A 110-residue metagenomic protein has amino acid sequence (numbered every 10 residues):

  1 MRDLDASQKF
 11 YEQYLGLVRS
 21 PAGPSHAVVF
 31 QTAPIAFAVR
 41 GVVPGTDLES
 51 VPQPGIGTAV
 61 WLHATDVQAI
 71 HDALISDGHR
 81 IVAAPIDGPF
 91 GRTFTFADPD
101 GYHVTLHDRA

Functional and structural regions predicted by a protein language model:
M1-L4: Conserved beta-strand-loop-alpha-helix junction that forms the acyl-donor binding cleft
A6, D66: Charged catalytic carboxylate motif
S7-E12, L74, G101: Conserved active-site tyrosine of GNAT-family acetyltransferases
V18-H63, A69-A97, D108-A110: Vicinal oxygen chelate
V104-T105: Short, conserved beta-strand/loop elements in beta-sheet-dominated catalytic cores that frequently flank divalent-metal
